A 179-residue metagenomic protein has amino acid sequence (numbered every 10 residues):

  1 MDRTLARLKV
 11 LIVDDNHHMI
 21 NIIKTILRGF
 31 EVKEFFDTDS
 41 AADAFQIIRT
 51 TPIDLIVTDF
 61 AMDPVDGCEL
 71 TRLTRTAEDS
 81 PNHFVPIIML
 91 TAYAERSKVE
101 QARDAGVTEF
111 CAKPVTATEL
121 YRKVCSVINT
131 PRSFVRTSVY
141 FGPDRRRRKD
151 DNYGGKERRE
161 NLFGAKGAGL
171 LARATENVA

Functional and structural regions predicted by a protein language model:
H17-D39: Two-component/phosphorelay signaling modules centered on CheY-like receiver
K24, E69, H83, A94-E109 (+3 more regions): Alpha4 helix (beta4-alpha4-beta5 surface) of REC/receiver domains from two-component response regulators
D37-Q46, G67: Helix N-cap/capping motif at the beta->alpha junctions
T51-V57: Active-site beta3 strand of CheY-like receiver
M62-P64, E95: The feature encodes the CheY-like receiver
V115-V124, I128, R132, R136-T137: C-terminal output helix
N129-A179: CheY-like receiver
